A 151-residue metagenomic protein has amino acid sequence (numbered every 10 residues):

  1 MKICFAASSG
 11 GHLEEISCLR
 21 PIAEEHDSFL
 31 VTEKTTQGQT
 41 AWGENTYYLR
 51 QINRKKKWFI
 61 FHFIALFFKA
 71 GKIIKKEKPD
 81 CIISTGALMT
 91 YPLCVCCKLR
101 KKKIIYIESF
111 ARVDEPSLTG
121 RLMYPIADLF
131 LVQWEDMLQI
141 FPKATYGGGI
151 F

Functional and structural regions predicted by a protein language model:
M1-C4: Extreme N-terminal starter segment of soluble prokaryotic enzymes
A7-S9, D27-H62, D136, G147: Conserved nucleotide-sugar phosphate-binding/catalytic loop shared by glycosyltransferases and other
S8, T85, V132-Q133: Replace "coordinates the UDP/GDP/TDP-sugar" with "coordinates nucleotide-activated sugar donors
G11-E24, T35: Short amphipathic alpha-helix
E25-H26, G43-E44, P79, K101 (+2 more regions): Short, well-ordered alpha-helix to beta-strand connector turns
K57-D80: An amphipathic, basic-hydrophobic alpha-helix
C81-R100: An aromatic- and histidine-rich active-site surface loop
K102-F151: Active-site-proximal region of nucleotide-activated glycan assembly enzymes, centered on histidine/acidic-rich loops
